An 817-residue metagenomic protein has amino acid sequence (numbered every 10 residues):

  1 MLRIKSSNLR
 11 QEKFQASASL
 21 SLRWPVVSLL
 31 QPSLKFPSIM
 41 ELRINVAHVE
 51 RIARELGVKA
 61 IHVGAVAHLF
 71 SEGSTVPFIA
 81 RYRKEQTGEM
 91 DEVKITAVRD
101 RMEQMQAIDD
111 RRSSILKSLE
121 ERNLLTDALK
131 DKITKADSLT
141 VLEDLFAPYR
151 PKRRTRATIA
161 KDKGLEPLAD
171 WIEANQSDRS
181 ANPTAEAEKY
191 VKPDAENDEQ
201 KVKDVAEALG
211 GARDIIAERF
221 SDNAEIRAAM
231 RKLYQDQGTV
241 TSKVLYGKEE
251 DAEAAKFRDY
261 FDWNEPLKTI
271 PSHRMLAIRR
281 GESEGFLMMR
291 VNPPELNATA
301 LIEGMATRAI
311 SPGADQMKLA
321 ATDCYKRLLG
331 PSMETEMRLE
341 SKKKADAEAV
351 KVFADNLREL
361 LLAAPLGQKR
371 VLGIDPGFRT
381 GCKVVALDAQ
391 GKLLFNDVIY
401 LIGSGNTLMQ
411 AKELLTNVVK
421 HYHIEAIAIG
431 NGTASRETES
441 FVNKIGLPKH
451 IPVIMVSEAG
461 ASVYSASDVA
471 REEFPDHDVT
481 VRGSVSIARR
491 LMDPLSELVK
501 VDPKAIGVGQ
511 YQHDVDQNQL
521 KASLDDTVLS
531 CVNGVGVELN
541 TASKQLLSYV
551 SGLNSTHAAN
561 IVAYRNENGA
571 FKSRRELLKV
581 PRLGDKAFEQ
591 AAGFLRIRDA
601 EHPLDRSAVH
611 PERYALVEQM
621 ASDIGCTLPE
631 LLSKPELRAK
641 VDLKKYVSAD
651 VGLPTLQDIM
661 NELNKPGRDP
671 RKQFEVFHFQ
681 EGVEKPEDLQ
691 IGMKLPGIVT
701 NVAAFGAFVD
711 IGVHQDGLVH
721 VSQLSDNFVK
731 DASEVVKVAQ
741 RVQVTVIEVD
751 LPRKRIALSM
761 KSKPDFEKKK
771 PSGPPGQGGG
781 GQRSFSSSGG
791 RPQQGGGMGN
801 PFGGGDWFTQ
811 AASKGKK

Functional and structural regions predicted by a protein language model:
L34-G64, S71: Generic start-of-chain signal for non-secretory N-termini
L42-H48, Q106-L124, E472-A570, Q590-L616 (+3 more regions): Long, highly charged, low-complexity intrinsically disordered interaction regions that mediate electrostatic DNA/RNA
H68-S71, P148, I159-D162, A277-G281 (+14 more regions): Replace "in large, NTP-powered and nucleic-acid-processing enzymes" with "in large, NTP-powered factors and other
F78, K94-A97, Q104-G373, R379-H477 (+2 more regions): Duplex nucleic acid-engaging cores and interfaces of nucleic-acid transaction enzymes
K189-A195, V205, I302-A306, S311-Y325 (+8 more regions): Low-complexity, acidic/Ser/Thr- and charged residue-rich accessory regions of DNA metabolism proteins
P752-K769: OB-fold/S1-family single-stranded nucleic acid-binding modules
